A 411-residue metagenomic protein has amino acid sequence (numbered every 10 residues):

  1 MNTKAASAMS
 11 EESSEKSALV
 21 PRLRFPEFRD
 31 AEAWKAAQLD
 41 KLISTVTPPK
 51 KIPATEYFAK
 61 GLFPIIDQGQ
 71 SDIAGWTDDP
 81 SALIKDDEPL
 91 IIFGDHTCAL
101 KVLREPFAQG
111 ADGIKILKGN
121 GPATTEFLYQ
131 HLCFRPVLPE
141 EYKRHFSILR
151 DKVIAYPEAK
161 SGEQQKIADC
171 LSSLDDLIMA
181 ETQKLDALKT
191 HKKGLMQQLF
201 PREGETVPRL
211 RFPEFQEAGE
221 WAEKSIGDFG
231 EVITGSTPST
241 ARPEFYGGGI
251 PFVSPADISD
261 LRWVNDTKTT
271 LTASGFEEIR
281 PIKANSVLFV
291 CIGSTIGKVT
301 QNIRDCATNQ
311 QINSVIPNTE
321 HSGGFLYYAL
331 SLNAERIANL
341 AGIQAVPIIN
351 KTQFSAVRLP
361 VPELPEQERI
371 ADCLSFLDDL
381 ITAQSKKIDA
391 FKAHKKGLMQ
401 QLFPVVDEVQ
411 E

Functional and structural regions predicted by a protein language model:
M1-A37, P157-E220, A356-E411: Amphipathic alpha-helical coiled-coil/heptad-repeat segments
M1-A8, L39, I91, T97-S161 (+5 more regions): Basic, amphipathic alpha-helical recognition segments used for DNA target recognition
V20-K50, A59-S71, R211-S236, D260: Non-catalytic DNA-recognition/assembly elements of restriction-modification systems
F245-D260: Short beta-strand/loop turn elements enriched in aromatics
T272-E278: Short alpha-helix capping/helix-loop boundary micro-motifs
